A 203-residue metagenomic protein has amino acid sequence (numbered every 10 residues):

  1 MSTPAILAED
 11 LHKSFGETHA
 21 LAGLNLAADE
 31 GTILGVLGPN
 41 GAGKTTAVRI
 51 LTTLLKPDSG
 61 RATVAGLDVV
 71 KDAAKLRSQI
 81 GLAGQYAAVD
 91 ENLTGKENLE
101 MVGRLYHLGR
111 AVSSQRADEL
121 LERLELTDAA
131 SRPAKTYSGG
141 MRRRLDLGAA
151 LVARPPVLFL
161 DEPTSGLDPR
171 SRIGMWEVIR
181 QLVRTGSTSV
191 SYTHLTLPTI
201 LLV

Functional and structural regions predicted by a protein language model:
P39-G43: Walker A (P-loop) phosphate-binding loop of ABC-type ATPase nucleotide-binding domains
E100, R104, A111-A129: Conserved ABC ATPase "signature" region
R154: Conserved catalytic motifs of ABC-family nucleotide-binding domains
L158-D161: Catalytic Walker B motif of ABC-type/P-loop ATPase nucleotide-binding domains
T193-T199: Conserved small/polar residues in nucleotide/adenosyl-binding loops
